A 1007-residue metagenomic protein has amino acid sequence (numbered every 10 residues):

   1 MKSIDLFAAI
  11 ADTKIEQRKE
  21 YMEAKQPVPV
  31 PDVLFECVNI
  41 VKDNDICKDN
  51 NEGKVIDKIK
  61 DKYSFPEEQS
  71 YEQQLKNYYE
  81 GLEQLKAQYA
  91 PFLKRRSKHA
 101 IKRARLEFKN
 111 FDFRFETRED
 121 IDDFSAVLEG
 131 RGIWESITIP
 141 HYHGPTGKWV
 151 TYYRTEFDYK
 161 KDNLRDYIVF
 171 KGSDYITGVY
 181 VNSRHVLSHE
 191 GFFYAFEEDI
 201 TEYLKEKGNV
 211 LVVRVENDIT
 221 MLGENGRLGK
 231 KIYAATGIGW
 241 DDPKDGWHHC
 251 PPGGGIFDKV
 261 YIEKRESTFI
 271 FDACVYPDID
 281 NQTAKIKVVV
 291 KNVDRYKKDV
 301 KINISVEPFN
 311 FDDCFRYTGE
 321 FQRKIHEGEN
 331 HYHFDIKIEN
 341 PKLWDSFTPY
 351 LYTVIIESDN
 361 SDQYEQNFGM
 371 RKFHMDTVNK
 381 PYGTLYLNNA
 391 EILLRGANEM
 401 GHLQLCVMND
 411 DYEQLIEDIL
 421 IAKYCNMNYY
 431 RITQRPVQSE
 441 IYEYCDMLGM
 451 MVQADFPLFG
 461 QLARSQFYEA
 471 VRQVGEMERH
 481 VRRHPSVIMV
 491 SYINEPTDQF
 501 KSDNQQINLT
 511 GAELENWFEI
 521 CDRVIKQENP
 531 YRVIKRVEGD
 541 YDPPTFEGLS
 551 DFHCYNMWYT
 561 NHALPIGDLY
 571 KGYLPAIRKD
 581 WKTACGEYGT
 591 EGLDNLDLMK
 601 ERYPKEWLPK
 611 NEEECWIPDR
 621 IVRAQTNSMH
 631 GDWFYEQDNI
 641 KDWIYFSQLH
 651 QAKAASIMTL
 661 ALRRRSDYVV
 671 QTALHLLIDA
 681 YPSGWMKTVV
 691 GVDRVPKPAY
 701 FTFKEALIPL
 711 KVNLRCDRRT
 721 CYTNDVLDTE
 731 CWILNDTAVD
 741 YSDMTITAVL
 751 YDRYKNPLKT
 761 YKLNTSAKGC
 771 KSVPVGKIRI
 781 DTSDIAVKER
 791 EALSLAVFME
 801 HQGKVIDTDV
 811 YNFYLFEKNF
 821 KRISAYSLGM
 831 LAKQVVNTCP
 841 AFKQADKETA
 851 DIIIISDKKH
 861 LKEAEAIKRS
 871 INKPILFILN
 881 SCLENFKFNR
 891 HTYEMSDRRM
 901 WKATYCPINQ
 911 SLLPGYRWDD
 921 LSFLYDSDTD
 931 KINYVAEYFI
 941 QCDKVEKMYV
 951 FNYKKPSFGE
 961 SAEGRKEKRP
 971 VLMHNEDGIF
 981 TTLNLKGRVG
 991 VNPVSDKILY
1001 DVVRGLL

Functional and structural regions predicted by a protein language model:
K2-A87, K94-S97, F113-E116, K148-F269 (+6 more regions): Accessory beta-strand-rich segments of carbohydrate-active enzymes
K2-E119, P252-G255, V490, R523-K526 (+1 more regions): Substrate-binding clefts and catalytic carboxylate motifs of secreted carbohydrate-active enzymes
H141-E156, L164-V169, D174-N182, L187-E190 (+7 more regions): Active-site-adjacent substrate/metal-binding segments within catalytic domains of carbohydrate-active enzymes
V181, T283-R323, V726-S766, V773-R779 (+1 more regions): Beta-strand-rich binding/interaction modules
K205-G208, K291-V378, V787-N819: Extended acidic/polar, glycine-enriched regions that form or flank non-catalytic beta-rich accessory modules
F271-V275, K285, G475-E612, Y668: Active-site region of glycoside hydrolase catalytic domains
E528, W901-K997: Catalytic beta-strand/loop cores that center a nucleophilic Ser/Cys/Thr and support acyl-enzyme chemistry
T849-Y893, N975-D977, G1005: Short alpha-beta junction capping motif
